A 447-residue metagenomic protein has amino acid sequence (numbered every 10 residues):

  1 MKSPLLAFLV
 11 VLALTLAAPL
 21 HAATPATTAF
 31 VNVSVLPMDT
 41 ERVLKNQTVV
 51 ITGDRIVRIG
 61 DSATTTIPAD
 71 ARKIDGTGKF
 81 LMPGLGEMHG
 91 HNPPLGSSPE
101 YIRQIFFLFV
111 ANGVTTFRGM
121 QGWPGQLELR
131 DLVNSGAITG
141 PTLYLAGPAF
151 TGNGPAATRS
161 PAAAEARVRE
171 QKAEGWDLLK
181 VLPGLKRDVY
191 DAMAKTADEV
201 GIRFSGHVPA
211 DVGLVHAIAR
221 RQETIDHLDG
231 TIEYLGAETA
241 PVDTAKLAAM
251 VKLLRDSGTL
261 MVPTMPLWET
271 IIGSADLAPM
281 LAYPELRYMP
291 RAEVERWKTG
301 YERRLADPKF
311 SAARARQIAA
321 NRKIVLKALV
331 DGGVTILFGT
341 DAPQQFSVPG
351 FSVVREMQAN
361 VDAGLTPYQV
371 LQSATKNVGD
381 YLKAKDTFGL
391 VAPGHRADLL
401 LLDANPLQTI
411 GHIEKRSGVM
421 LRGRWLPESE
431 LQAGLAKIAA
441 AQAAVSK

Functional and structural regions predicted by a protein language model:
A7-P19: Bacterial N-terminal signal peptides
L20-P25: Boundary at the C-terminal end of the N-terminal hydrophobic targeting segment
V33, V49, D54, G78 (+14 more regions): Divalent metal-coordination and catalytic microenvironments
V33-V35, A319, I324, G332-T335 (+1 more regions): C-terminal helical cap
V35, T40-M82: Histidine-rich, glycine-flanked metal-binding segment
G76-G90, Y101-A210, L214-H216, Q222-G230 (+1 more regions): Divalent-metal coordination cores built from histidine and acidic residues
E170-L185, G236-A363, A439-S446: Active-site neighborhoods of metal-dependent hydrolases
P393-A439: C-terminal cap of metal-dependent C-N hydrolases
